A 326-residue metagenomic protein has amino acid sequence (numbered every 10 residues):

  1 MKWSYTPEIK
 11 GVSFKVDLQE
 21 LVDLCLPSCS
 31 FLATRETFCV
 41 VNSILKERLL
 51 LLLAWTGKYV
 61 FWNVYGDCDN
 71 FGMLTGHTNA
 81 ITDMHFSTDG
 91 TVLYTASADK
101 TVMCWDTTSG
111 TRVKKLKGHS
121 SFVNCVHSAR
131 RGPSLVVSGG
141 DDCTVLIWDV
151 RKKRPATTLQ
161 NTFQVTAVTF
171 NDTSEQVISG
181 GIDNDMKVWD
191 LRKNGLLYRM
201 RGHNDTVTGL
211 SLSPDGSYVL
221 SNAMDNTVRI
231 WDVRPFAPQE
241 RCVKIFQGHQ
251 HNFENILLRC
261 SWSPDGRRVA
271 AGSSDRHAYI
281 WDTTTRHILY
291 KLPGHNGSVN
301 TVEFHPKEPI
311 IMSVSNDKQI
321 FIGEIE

Functional and structural regions predicted by a protein language model:
M1-K15: Long, intrinsically disordered, low-complexity acidic/Ser/Thr/Pro-rich regions that flank or link folded repeat-rich
G11-V12, D17-P27, F61-I81, S87-T91 (+8 more regions): Per-blade loop-tip surfaces of WD-repeat and WD-like beta-propellers in eukaryotic adaptors/scaffolds
F31-T56: Beta-strand-rich domains and repeat architectures in extracellular enzymes and scaffolds, especially beta-propellers
V41-E47, H85-G90, A96, H127-P133 (+5 more regions): Loop/turn segments within WD40 beta-propeller blades
L53-T56, T95-D99, S138-D142, T173 (+4 more regions): Conserved strand-to-loop turn within each blade of WD40 beta-propeller repeats
H251-I280: Loop/turn-rich, solvent-exposed surfaces of beta-rich toroidal or solenoidal domains
E303-E326: Blade-level signature of beta-propeller repeat domains, shared across WD40, Kelch, NHL, RCC1 and BNR/Asp-box propellers
